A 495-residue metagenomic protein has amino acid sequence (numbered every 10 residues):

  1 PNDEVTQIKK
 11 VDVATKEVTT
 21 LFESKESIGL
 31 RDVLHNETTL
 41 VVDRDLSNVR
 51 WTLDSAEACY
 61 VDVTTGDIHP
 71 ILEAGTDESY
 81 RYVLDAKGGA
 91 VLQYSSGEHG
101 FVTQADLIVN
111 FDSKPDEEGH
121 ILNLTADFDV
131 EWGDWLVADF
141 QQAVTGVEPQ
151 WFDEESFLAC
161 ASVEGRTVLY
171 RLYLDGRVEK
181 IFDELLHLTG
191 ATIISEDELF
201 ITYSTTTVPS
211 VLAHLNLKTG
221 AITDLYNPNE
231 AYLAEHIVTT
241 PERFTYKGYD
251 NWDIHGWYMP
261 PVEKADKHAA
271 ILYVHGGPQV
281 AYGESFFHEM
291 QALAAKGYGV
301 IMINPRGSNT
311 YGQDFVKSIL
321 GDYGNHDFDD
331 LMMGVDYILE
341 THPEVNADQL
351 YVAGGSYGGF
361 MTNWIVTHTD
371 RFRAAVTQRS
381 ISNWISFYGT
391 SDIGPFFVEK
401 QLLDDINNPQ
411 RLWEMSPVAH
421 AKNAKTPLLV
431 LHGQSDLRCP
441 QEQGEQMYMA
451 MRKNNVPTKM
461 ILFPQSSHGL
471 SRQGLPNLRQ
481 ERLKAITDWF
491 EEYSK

Functional and structural regions predicted by a protein language model:
P1-I8, V13-T15, G29-D32, R44 (+7 more regions): Non-catalytic accessory segments flanking enzyme active sites
P1-Q7, F22-I28, D43-E57, L72-Y80 (+6 more regions): A flexible loop/linker signature enriched in serine peptidases of the S9 family
D12-K16, D62-G66, F111-P115, L172-R177 (+1 more regions): Short loop/turn segments that connect beta-strands within beta-propeller blades
I28, S79, L188, A347 (+1 more regions): Core-facing hydrophobic residues within beta-strands of well-ordered domains
R31-T39, Y82-A90, E148-S156, A191-E198 (+1 more regions): Blade-terminus and WD-like Trp-Asp/Gly-His loop motifs, strongest in beta-propeller folds
D116-S156, L174, E179, S195-E196 (+5 more regions): Extracellular/periplasmic ectodomains of large secreted or surface enzymes and adhesion receptors
K218-G220, Y226-D348, G355, S382 (+1 more regions): Cap/lid segment of the alpha/beta-hydrolase catalytic domain
P305-K495: Active-site-proximal cap/loop segments of hydrolase catalytic domains
